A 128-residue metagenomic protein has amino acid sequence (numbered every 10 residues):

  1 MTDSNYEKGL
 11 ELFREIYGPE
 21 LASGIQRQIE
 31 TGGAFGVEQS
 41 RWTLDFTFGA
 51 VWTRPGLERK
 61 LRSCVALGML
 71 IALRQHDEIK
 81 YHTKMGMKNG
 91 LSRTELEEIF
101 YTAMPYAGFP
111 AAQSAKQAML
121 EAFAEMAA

Functional and structural regions predicted by a protein language model:
M1-R59, S114-A128: Acidic, glycine/proline-rich low-complexity segments that act as flexible tails and inter-domain linkers
Y17, I79, F100-M104: Low-complexity, flexible helical/coil segments
P19, A50, M69, Q75 (+1 more regions): Gly/Ser/Thr-rich helix-start
T43, T47, C64-M69, I99-Y106: Short alpha-helical scaffolding segments that buttress acidic/His motifs in well-ordered protein cores
R54, L73-K80, F109-Q113: Short helix-capping/linker segments at secondary-structure and domain boundaries
C64-E97: Mid-chain, well-packed structural core segment of small domains
M87, L91-A128: C-terminal binding/interaction regions
